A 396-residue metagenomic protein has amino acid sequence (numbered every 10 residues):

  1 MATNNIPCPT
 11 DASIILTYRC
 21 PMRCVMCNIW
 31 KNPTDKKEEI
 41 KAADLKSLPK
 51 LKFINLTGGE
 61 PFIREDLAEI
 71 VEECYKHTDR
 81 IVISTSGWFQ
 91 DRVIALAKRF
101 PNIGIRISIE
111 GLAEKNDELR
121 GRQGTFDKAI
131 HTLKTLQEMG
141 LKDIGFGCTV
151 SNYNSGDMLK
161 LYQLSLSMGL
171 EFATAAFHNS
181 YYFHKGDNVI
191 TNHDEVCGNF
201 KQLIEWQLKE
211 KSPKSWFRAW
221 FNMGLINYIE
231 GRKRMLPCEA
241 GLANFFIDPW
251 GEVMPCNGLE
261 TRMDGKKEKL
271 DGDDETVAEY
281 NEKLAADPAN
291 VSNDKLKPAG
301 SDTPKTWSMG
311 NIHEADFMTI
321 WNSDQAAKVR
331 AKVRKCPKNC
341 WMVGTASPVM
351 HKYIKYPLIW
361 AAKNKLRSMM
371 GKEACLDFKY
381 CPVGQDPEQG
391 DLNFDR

Functional and structural regions predicted by a protein language model:
M1-C8, N257-R396: Flexible mid-to-C-terminal extensions adjoining Fe-S/redox cofactors in radical SAM and related proteins
M1-N102, Y181, N199, Y280 (+2 more regions): Conserved alpha-helical substructure of the radical SAM core
I14, Y18-P21, R232, R330 (+1 more regions): Processing junctions and N-termini across compartments
C20, C24-C27, C238, C256 (+3 more regions): Short cysteine clusters
C27, K31-T34, F245, M263 (+2 more regions): Cys/His-rich zinc-coordinating "finger/knuckle" motifs
C27-W30, L96, L119-R122, L259 (+1 more regions): Residue-level signal for well-ordered alpha-helical positions
K36-I40, H77, R99, I103-E110 (+5 more regions): Radical SAM enzyme [4Fe-4S]-AdoMet core and its adjacent flexible, acidic and glycine-rich loops/tails across
L45-K46, A68-E72, I94-A97, I130-L133 (+4 more regions): Short amphipathic alpha-helical segments and helix-helix/interface helices
